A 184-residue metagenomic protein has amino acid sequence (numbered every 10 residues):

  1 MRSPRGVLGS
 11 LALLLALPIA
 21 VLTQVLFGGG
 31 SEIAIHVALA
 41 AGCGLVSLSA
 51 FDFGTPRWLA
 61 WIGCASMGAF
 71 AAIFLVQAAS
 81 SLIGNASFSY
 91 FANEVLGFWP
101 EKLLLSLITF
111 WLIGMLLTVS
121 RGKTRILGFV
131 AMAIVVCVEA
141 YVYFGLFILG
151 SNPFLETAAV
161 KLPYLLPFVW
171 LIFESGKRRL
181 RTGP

Functional and structural regions predicted by a protein language model:
M1-F51: N-terminal topogenic module of multi-pass integral membrane proteins
P18, L127-P184: C-terminal transmembrane-bundle signature of multipass membrane proteins, characterized by strong activation on
V21-G30, A78-F88, A140-N152: Juxtamembrane "helix-exit" motif on the non-cytosolic side of transmembrane helices
S31-I35, S89-W99, S151-V160: Non-cytosolic membrane-interface motifs at loop->transmembrane helix junctions
H36-G44, F98-L112, Y164-L166: Generic alpha-helical transmembrane segments
A38-G68, A78, T109-V119, I172-R178: Internal transmembrane alpha-helix with an interfacial aromatic "cap," most often the third helix
R57-F74, G128-V138: Transmembrane alpha-helical segments of multi-pass membrane proteins
A71-K123: Membrane-proximal helix-loop-helix units in multi-pass membrane proteins
